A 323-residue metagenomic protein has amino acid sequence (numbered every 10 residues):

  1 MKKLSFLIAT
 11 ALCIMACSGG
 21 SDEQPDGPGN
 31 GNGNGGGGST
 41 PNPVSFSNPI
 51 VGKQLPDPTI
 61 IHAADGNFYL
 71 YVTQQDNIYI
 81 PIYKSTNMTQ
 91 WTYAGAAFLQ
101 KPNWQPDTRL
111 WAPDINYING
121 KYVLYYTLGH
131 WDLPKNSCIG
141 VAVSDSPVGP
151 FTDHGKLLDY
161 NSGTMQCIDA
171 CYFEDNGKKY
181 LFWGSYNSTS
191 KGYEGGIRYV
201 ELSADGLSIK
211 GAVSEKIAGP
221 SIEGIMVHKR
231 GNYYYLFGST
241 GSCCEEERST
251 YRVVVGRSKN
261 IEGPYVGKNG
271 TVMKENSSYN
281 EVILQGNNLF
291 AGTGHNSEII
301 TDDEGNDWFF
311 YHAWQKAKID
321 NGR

Functional and structural regions predicted by a protein language model:
M1-L4: Positively charged n-region of N-terminal signal peptides that target proteins for export
L7-M15: Bacterial N-terminal signal peptides
S18-R323: Carbohydrate-active catalytic/glycan-binding domains of CAZyme proteins, especially the secreted or lumenal ectodomains
